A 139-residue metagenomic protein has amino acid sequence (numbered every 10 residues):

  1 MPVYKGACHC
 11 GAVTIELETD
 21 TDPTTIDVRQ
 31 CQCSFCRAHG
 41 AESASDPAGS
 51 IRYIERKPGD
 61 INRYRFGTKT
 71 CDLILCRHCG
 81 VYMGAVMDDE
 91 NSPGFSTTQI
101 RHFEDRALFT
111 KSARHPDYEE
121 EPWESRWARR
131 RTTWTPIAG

Functional and structural regions predicted by a protein language model:
M1-A7, A12-G139: A short Gly-Trp-Pro
